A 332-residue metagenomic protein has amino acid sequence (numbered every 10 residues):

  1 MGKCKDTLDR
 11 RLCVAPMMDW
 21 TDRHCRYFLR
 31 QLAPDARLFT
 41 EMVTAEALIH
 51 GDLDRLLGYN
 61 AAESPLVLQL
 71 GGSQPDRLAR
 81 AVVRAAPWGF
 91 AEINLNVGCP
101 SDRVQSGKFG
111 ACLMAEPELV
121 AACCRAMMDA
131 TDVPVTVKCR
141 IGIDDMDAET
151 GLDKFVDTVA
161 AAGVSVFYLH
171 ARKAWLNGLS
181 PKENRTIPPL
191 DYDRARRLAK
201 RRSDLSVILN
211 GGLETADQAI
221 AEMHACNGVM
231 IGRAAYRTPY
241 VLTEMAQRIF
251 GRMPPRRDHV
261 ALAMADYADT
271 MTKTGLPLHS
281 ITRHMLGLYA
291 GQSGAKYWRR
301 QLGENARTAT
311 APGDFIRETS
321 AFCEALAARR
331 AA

Functional and structural regions predicted by a protein language model:
M1-A332: Flavin-dependent oxidoreductase catalytic cores
